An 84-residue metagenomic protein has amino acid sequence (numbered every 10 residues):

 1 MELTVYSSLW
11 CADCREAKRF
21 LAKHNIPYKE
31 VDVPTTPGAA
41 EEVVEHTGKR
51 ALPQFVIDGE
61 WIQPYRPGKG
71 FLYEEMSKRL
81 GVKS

Functional and structural regions predicted by a protein language model:
M1-P27: Local sequence-structure signature of Cys/Sec-based thiol-disulfide redox active-site neighborhoods
C11-C14, P37, G70: Loop/helix-junction capping segments adjacent to catalytic residues or to phosphate/diphosphate-binding pockets
A12, P34, Q63: Nucleotide phosphate-binding site architecture
R15, R19, E41, E74: Alpha-helical elements of the RecA-like P-loop NTPase motor core of helicases
Y28-E30, W61: Conserved beta-strand scaffold positions in the cores of enzyme catalytic domains, especially in NTP/NDP-utilizing
D32-R50, K78-S84: Thioredoxin-like thiol-disulfide oxidoreductase module
I57-S84: Non-catalytic, surface beta->alpha helical segment in thiol-disulfide oxidoreductase systems
